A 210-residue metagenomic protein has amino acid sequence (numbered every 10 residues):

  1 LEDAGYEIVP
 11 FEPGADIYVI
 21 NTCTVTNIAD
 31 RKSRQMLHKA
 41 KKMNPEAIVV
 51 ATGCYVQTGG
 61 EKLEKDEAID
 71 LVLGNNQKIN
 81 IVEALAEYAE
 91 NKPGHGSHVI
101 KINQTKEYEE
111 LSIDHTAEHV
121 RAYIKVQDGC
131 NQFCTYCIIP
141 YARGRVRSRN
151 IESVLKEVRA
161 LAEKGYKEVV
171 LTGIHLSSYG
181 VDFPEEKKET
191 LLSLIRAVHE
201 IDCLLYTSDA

Functional and structural regions predicted by a protein language model:
L1-Y179, T190: Proteins enriched for Cys/Gly/acidic motifs involved in redox and nucleic-acid/cofactor modification
V181-K187: Short glycine/threonine-rich loop-to-helix capping motif typified by GTGT followed within a few residues by an Asp-Pro
K188-L205: Alpha-helix-loop-beta-strand connector modules within alpha/beta enzyme cores
Y206-A210: Conserved small/polar residues in nucleotide/adenosyl-binding loops
